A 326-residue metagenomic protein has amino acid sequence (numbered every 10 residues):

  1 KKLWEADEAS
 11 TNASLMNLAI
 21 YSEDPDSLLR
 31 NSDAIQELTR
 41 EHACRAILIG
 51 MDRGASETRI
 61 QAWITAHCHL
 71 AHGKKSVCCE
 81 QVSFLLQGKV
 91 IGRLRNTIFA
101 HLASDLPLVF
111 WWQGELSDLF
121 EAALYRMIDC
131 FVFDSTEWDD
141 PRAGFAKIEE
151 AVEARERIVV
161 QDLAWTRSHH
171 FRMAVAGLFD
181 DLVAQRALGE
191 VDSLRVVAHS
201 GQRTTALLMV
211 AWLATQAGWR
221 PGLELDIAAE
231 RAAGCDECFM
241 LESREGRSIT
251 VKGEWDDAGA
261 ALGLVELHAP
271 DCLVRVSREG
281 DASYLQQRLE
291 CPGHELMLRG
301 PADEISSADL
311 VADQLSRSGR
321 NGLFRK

Functional and structural regions predicted by a protein language model:
K1-S14, W63-T65, W165-A184, K326: Short N-terminal or domain-adjacent regulatory/targeting segments
K1-W111, D118: An N-terminal, globular interaction/scaffold subdomain
K2-E8, N12-N17, P25, D33-I35 (+3 more regions): C-terminal structured domains
Q36-L48, L102-V109, R126-F131, E153-A154 (+1 more regions): Structural alpha-beta junctions
R45-G54, F110-G114, S135-W138, V159-D162 (+1 more regions): A generic structural motif
A62-G73, D129-W138, E150-E156, R231-A233 (+1 more regions): Acidic, Ser/Thr-rich peripheral helices and adjacent loops at domain boundaries
V82-F84, G88-Q185: Conserved, well-structured core segments that form the ligand-binding/active-site neighborhood of functional domains
A164-E230: ATP/pyrophosphate-binding catalytic subdomain of soluble kinases
